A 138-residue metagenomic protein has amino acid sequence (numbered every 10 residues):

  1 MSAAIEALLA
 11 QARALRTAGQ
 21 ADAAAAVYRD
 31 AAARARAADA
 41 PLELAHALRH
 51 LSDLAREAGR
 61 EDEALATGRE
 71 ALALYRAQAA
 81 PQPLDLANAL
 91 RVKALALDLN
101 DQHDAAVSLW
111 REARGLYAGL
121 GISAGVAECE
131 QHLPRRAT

Functional and structural regions predicted by a protein language model:
S2-A3, D22, L42, L84 (+1 more regions): Residue signature of alpha-solenoid helical repeat architecture, marking inter-repeat boundaries and helix-start
A3-A33: Alpha-helical segment of the N-proximal tetratricopeptide repeat
E6, A26, H46, D85-N88 (+2 more regions): Residue register of alpha-helical TPR repeats
A18, R36-A40, A77-Q82, L116-I122: Short coil/turn linkers that connect adjacent helices within long alpha-helical scaffolds, especially alpha-solenoid
